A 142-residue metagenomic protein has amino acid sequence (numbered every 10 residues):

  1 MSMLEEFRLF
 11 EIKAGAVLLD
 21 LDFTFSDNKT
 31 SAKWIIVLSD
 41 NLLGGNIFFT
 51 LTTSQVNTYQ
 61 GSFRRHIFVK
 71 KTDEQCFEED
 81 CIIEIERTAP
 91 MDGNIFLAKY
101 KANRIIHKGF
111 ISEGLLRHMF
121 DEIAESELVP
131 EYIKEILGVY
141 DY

Functional and structural regions predicted by a protein language model:
M1-E11: Mixed-charge, Lys/Arg-rich low-complexity intrinsically disordered regions
R8, F25-S26: Short, flexible, glycine/charge-rich loop motifs used to bind or transfer phosphoryl groups or to couple energy/partner
I12, K29-A32, E79, E113: Alpha-helix initiation and capping sites
A14-A16: Loop/turn positions that initiate beta-strands
S26-A32, V37-E74: Compact nucleic-acid interaction/catalytic patches
T72-Y142: C-terminal terminal-subdomain/extension
